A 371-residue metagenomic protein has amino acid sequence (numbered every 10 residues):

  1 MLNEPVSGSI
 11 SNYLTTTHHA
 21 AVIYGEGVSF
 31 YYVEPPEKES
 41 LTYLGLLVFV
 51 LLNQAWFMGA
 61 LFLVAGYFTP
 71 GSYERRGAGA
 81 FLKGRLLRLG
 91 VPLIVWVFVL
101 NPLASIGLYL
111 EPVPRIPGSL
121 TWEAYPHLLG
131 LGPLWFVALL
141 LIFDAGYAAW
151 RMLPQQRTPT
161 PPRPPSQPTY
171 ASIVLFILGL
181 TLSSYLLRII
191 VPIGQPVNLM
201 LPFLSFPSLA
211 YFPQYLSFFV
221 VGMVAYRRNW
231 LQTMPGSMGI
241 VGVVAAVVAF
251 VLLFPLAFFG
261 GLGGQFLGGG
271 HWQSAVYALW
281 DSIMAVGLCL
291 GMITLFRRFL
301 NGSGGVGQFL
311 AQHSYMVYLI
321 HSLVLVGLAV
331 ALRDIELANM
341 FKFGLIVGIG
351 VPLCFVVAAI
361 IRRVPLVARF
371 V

Functional and structural regions predicted by a protein language model:
M1-V371: Alpha-helical transmembrane segments and their immediate juxtamembrane cytosolic regions
